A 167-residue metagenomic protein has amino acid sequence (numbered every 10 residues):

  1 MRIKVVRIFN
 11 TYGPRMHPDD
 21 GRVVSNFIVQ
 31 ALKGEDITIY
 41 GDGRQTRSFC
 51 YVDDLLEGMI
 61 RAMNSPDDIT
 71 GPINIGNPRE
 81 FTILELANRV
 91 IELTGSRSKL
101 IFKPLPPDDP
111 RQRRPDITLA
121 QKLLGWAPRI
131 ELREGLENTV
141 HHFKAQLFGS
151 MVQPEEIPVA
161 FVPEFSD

Functional and structural regions predicted by a protein language model:
M1-P14, S25: Conserved beta-loop-beta element that borders a ligand/cofactor-binding pocket
N10, P14, V29-D167: C-terminal substrate-binding subdomain of Rossmann-fold SDR/epimerase-dehydratase oxidoreductases
R15-D19: Short, solvent-exposed loop/turn segments at secondary-structure boundaries
R22: Acidic donor-binding loop at a coil-to-helix junction in glycosyltransferase catalytic cores that engages
